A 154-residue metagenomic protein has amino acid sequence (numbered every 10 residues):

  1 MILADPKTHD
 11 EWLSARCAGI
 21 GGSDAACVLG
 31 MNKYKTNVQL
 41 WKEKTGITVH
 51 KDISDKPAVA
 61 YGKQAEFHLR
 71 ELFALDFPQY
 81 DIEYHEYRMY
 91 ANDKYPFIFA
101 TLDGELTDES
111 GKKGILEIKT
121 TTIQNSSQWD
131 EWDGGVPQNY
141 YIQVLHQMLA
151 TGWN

Functional and structural regions predicted by a protein language model:
M1-Q64: Charged, glycine-rich intrinsically disordered N-terminal tails and low-complexity linkers that flank
L69-R70, D76-N154: Mg2+/Mn2+-dependent nuclease catalytic core
